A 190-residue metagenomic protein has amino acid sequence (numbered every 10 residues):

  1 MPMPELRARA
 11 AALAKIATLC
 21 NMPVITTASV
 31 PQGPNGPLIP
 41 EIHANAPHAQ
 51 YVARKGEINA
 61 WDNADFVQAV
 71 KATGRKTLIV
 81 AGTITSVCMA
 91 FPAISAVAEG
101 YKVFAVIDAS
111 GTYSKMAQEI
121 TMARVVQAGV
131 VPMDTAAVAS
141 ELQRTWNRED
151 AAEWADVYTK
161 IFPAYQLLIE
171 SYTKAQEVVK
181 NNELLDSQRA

Functional and structural regions predicted by a protein language model:
M1, T26-A28, V80, I107-D108: Short linear motifs at secondary-structure transitions and domain/linker junctions
M1-I25: A short alpha/beta connector and helix-capping loop motif
C20, P34-A190: Active-site-adjacent betaalpha module
S29-G33: Short active-site-proximal "capping" loops at secondary-structure junctions
